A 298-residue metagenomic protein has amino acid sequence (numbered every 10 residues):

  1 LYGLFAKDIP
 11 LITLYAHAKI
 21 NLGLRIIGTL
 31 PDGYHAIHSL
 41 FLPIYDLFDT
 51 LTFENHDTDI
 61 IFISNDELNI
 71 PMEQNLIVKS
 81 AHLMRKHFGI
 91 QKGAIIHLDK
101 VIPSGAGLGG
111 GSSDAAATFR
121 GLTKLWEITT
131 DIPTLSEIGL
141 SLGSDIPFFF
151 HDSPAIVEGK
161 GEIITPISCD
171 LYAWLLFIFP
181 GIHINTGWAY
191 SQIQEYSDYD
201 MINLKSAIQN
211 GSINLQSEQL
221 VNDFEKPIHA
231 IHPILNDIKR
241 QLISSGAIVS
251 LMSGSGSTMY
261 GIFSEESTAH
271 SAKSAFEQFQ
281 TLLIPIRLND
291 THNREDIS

Functional and structural regions predicted by a protein language model:
Y2-A106, K124-P133, C169-D170, F179: ATP-binding N-lobe of GHMP and related small-molecule kinases
D57-I70, T118, L140, S212-V221: Short, basic/glycine-rich phosphate-binding loops at helix/coil junctions that contact nucleotide phosphates
I77, A106-I132, E137, F148 (+1 more regions): DPxDG-like acidic metal-binding loop motif
G110-G111, M252-S257: Glycine-rich beta-strand-to-loop/alpha-helix junction loops that act as flexible
D131-L142, S217, H270-K273: Short, well-structured alpha-helical segments that form the helix of a local strand-helix-strand
F149-H151, I156-V249, S264-H270, S274-E277 (+1 more regions): Conserved, helical-rich catalytic subdomain that frames metal- and/or nucleotide-binding sites in enzyme alpha/beta
Y260-I262: Short hydrophobic/aromatic beta-strand micro-patches that form the beta-sheet surface supporting nucleotide- or nucleic
